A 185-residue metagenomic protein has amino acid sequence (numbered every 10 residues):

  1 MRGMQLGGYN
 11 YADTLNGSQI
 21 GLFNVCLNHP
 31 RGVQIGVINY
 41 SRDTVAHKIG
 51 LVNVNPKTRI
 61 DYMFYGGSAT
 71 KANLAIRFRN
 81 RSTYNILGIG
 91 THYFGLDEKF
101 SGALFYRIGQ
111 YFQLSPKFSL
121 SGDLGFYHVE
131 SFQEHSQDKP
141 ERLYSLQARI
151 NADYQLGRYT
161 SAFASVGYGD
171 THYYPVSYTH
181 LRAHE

Functional and structural regions predicted by a protein language model:
M1, G7, G36, I49 (+1 more regions): Short glycine/proline- and aromatic-enriched beta-strand/turn motifs that initiate or cap beta-hairpins
M1-R59: Repetitive, compositionally biased segments used for assembly/scaffolding
G8, L22, I35-V37, A72-F78 (+6 more regions): Residues on the lipid-exposed face of transmembrane beta-strands in outer-membrane beta-barrel proteins
Y11, V25, Y40, H92-F94 (+2 more regions): Structural signature of outer-membrane beta-barrel domains
T14-N16, R31, V45, S82-L87 (+2 more regions): Repeated loop/turn-to-beta-strand initiation elements of outer-membrane beta-barrel proteins
L27, F64-G66, L96-G102, Q137-Y144: Replace "Gram-negative outer membrane beta-barrel proteins" with "bacterial and organellar outer membrane beta-barrel
F94-G95, Q133-D138, L181: Extracellular loop and loop/strand-boundary signature of outer-membrane beta-barrel proteins
T179-E185: Conserved small/polar residues in nucleotide/adenosyl-binding loops
